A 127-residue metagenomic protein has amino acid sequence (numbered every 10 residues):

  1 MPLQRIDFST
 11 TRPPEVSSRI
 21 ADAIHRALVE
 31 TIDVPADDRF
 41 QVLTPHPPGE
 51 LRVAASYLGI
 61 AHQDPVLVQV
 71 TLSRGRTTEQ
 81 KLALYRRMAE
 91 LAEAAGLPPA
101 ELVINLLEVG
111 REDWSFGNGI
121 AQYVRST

Functional and structural regions predicted by a protein language model:
M1-T127: Interaction-mediating elements
